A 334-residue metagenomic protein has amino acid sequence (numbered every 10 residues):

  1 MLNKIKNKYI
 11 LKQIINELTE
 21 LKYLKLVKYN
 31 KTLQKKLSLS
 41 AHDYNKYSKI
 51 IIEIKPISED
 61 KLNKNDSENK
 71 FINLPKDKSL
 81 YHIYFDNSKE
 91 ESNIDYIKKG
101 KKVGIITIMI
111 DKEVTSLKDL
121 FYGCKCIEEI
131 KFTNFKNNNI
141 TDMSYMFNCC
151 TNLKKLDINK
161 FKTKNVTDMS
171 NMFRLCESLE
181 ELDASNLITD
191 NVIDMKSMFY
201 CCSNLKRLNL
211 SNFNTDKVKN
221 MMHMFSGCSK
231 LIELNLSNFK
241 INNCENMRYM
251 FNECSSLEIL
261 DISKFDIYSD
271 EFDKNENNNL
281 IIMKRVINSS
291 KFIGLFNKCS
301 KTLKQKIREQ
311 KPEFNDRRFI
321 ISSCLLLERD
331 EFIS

Functional and structural regions predicted by a protein language model:
M1-N139, I262-E271, E276-S334: N-terminal capping/linker segments that flank leucine-rich repeat
G100-K102, S197, R207: Glycine-centered small-residue hotspots that permit tight backbone geometry or close packing
I106, L117, I130, M143 (+12 more regions): Canonical leucine-rich repeat
M109, G123, T133, C149 (+10 more regions): Feature marks extracellular polysaccharide-active and adherence modules
I110-D111, F135-I140, K160-V166, S185-V192 (+3 more regions): Right-handed parallel beta-helix/beta-solenoid
K118-D119, N139-N148, N165-R174, N191-Y200 (+3 more regions): Consensus positions within tandem repeat domains that build extended binding/scaffold surfaces
K125-E128, I140, T151-K155, T163 (+9 more regions): Canonical position 11/12 of the leucine-rich repeat
N148, K155, N159, K164 (+8 more regions): Intrinsically disordered, low-complexity polyampholyte segments enriched for Lys and acidic residues
